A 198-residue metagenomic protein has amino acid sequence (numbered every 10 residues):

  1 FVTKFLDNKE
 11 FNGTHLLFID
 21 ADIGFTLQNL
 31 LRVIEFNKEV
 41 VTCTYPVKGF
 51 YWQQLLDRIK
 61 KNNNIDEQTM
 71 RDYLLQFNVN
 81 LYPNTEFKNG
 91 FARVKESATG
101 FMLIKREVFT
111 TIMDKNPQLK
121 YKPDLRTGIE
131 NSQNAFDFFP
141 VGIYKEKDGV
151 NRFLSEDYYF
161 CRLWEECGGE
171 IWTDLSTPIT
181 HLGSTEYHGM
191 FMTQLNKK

Functional and structural regions predicted by a protein language model:
F1-K9, R162: Short, conserved alpha-helix that lines the donor NDP-sugar binding/gating region of sugar-transfer enzymes
V2, T26-G142: Conserved catalytic core of nucleotide-sugar-dependent glycosyltransferases
F11-G24: Short beta-strand-to-loop acidic/aromatic patch adjacent to the donor-nucleotide binding site
H15, E39-V40, I171: Short, Asp-centered acidic motifs that coordinate Mg2+ and/or phosphate in catalytic or ligand-binding sites
I19-A21, T44-P46, S176: Active-site-proximal beta-strand/loop segments in catalytic clefts of secreted hydrolases
G24, K48-G49, I179, Y187: Surface-exposed, flexible loop/turn segments at secondary-structure boundaries
D114-K198: C-terminal catalytic/acceptor-binding lobe
